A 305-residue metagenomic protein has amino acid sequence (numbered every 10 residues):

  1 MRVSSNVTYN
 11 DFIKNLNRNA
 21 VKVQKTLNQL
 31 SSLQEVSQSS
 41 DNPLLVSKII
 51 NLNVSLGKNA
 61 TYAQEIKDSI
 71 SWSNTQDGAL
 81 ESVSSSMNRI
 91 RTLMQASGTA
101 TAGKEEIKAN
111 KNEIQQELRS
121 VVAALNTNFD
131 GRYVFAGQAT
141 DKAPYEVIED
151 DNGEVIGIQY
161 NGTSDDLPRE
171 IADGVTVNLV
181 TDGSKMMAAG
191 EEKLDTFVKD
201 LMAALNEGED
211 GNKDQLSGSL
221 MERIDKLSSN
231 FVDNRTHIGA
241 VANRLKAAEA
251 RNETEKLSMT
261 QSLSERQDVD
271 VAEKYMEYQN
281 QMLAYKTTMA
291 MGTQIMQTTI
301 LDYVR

Functional and structural regions predicted by a protein language model:
M1-D141, A203-R305: Amphipathic alpha-helical polymerization modules
A143-D210: Cysteine-poor, low-complexity segments in flexible/peripheral regions
